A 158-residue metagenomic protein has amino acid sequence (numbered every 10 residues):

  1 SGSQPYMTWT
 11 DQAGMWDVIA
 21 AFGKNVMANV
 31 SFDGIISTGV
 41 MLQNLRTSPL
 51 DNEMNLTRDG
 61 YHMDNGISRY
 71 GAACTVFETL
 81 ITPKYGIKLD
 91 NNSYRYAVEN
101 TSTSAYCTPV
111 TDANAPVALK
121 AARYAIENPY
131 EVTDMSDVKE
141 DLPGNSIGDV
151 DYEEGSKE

Functional and structural regions predicted by a protein language model:
S1-M7: Oxyanion-hole/transition-state-stabilizing segment in secreted/luminal serine hydrolases and related acyltransferases
M7-L119: Catalytic His-Asp segment of secreted/periplasmic serine-dependent ester chemistry enzymes
I87-R95, T133-P143: Short, flexible loop/turn segments with low-complexity composition
A105, T111, D137-Y152: Acidic, glycine-anchored loop motifs typical of Ca2+
